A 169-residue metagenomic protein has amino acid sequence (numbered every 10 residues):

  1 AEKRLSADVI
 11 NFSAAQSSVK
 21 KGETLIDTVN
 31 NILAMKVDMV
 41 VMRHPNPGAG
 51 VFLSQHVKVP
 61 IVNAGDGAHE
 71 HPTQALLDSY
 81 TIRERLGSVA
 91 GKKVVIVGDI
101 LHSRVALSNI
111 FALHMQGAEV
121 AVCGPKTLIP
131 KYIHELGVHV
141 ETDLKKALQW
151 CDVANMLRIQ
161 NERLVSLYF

Functional and structural regions predicted by a protein language model:
A1-R4, E84-E162: Glycine-rich phosphate/diphosphate-binding loop of Rossmann-like nucleotide-binding domains
A1-R83: Phosphate/diphosphate ligand-binding glycine-rich loop within oxidoreductases
G48-A49, N161-L164: Short glycine-rich, flexible loops that bind phosphorylated cofactors or substrates
S166-F169: Short, surface-exposed loop/helix-turn segments at secondary-structure junctions that function as lids/hinges flanking
